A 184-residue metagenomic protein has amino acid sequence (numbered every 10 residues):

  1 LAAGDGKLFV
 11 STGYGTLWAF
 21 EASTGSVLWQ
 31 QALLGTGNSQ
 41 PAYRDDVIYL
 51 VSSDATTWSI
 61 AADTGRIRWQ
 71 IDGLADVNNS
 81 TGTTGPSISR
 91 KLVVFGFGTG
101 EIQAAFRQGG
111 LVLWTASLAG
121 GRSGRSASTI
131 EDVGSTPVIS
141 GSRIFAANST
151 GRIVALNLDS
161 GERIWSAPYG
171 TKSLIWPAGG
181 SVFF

Functional and structural regions predicted by a protein language model:
L1-G4, V27-D45, I67-R90, T115-S140 (+1 more regions): Extracytoplasmic beta-rich repeat domains
A2-A3, F9, T16-A22, Y49: Mobile, glycine-rich extracellular loop/lid and propeptide segments that shape or gate substrate/ligand access
D5, T12-G13, S52-S53, F97-G98 (+1 more regions): Structural signature of WD-repeat beta-propellers
E21-T24, A61-G65, F106-G110, N157-S160: Short loop/turn segments that connect beta-strands within beta-propeller blades
W58-S59, I71, G100: Phosphate/pyrophosphate-binding betaalpha-module
S142-S160: Oxyanion-binding "anion nests"
